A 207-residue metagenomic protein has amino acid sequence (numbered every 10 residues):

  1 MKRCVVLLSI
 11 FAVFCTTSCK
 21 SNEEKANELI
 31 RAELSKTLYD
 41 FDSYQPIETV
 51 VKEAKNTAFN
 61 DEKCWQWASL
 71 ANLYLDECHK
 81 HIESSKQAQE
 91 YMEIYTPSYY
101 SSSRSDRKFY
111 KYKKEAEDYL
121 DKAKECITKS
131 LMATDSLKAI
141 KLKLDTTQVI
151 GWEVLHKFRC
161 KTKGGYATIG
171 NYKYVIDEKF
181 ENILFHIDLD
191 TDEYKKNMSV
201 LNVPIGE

Functional and structural regions predicted by a protein language model:
M1-E24: Bacterial Sec-dependent N-terminal signal peptides
C19-E207: Cystatin/cathelin-like cysteine-protease inhibitor module
